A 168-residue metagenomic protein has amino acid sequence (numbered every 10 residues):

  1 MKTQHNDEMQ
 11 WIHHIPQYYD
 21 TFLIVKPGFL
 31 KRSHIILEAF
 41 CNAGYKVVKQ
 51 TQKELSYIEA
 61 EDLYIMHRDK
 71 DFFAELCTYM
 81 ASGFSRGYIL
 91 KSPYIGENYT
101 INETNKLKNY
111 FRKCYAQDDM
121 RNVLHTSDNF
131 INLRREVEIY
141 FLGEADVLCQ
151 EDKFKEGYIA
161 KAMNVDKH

Functional and structural regions predicted by a protein language model:
M1-H168: Non-catalytic terminal and connector segments of soluble metabolic enzymes
